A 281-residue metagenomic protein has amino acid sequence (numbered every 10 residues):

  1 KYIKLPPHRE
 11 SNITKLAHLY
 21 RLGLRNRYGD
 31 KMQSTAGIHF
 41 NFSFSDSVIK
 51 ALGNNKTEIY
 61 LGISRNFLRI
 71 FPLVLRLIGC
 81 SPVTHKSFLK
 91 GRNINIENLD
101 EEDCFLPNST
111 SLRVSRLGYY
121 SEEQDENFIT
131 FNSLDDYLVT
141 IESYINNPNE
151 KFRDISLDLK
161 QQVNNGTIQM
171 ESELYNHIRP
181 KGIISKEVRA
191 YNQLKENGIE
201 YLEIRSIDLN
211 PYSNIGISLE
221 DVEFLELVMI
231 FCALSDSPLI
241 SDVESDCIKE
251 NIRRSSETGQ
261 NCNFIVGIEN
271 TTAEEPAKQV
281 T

Functional and structural regions predicted by a protein language model:
K1-L16: Signature for HUH/AEP ssDNA processing cores
Y2, S185, L209-P211, L219-F224 (+1 more regions): Acidic, glycine-enriched catalytic cores built around paired aspartates
P6-P7, P72, P82, P148 (+2 more regions): Proline-rich intrinsically disordered, low-complexity coils
H8, N55-I59, I63, E220-L225: Short amphipathic alpha-helical segments
R9-I13, K86, N95-I96, D221-E226: Short, low-complexity, polar/charged sequence segments that are solvent-exposed and flexible
K15-R27, S34, F42-L194, N214 (+2 more regions): Loop-rich catalytic cores of soluble enzymes, especially ATP-dependent carboxylate-amine ligases and other
M32-S45, Y201-D208: Histidine-centered divalent-metal-coordination microenvironment in nucleic-acid enzymes
E196-E200: Core structural elements
